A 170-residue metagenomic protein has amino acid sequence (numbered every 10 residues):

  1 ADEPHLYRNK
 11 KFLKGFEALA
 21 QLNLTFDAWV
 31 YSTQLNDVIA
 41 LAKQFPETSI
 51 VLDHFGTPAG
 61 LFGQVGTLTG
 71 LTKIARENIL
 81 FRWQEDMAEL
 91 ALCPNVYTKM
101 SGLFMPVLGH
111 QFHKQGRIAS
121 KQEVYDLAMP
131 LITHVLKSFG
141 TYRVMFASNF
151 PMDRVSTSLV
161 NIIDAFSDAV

Functional and structural regions predicted by a protein language model:
A1, W29-T33, F55-G60, Q64 (+2 more regions): Active-site beta-loop-alpha junctions enriched in small/polar residues
A1-Q34, I39-Q44, G56, T72-N78 (+1 more regions): Active-site gating/metal-coordination segments in enzymes
A18-D27, S49-V51, N95-K99, R143-M145: Structural preference for beta-strand elements that scaffold enzyme active sites
L19, V51-H54, V124, A169-V170: Glycine-rich loops and low-complexity Gly/Arg-rich segments that provide flexible linkers or classic glycine-based
V38-I39, G63, Q111: A short acidic (Asp/Glu
L41-Q44, G66-T67, K114-Q115: Short low-complexity, flexible loop/linker segments enriched in glycine and/or proline with clustered acidic
V51-H54, F62-G63, T67, C93: Conserved anion-binding
T69-V170: H/E-rich (His + Asp/Glu) clusters that bind or coordinate divalent metals
